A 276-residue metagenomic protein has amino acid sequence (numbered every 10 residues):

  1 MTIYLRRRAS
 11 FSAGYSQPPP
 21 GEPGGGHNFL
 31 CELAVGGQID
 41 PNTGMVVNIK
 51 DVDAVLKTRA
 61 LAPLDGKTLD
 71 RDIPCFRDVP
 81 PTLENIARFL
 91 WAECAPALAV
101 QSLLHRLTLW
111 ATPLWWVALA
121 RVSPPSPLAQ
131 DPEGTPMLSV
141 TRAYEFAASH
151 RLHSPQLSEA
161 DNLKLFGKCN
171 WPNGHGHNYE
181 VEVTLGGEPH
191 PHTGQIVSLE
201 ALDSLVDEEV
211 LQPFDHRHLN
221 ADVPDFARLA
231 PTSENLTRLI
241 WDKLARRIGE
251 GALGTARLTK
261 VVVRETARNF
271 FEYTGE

Functional and structural regions predicted by a protein language model:
M1-E276: Charge-rich, low-complexity N-terminal segments
